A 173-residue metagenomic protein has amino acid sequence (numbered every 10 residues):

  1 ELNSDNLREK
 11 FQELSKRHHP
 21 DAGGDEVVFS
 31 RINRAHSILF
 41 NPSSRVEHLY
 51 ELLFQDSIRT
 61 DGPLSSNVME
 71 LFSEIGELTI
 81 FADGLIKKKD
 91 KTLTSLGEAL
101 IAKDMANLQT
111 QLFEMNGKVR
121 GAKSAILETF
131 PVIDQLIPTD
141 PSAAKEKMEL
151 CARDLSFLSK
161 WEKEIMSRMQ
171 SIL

Functional and structural regions predicted by a protein language model:
E1-L173: C-terminal accessory/regulatory regions appended to core domains
